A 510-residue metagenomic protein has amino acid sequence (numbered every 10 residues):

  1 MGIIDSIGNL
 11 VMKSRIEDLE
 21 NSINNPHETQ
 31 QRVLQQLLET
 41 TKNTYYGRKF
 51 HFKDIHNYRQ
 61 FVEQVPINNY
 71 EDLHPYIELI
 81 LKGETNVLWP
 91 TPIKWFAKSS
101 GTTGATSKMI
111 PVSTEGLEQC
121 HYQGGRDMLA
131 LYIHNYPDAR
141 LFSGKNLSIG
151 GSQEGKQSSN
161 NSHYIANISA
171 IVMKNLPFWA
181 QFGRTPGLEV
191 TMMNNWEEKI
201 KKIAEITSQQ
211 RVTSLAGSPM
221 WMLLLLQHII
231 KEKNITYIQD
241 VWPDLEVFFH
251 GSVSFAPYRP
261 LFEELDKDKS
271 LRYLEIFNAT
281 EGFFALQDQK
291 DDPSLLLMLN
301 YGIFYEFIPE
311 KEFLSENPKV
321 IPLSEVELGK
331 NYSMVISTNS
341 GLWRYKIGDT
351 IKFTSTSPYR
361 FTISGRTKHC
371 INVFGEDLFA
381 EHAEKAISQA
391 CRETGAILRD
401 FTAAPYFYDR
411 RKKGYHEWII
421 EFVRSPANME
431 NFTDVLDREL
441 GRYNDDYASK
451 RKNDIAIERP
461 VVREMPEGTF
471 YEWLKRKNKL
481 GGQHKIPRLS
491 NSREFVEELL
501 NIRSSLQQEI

Functional and structural regions predicted by a protein language model:
M1-K53, F61-V65, Y76-G83, I168-I510: Active-site glycine/GP-rich loop and adjacent strand/helix microenvironment that borders small-molecule binding pockets
E28, R32-F96, S107-V112, Q119 (+2 more regions): Active-site diphosphate/adenylate-binding microenvironment
I93-G104, V462: ATP phosphate-binding P-loop of adenylate-forming
A105-I110, H369-V373: Short small-residue beta-strand/loop micro-motif enriched in glycine and branched aliphatics
T106, F142-G144, D244-L245, L271: Short coil/turn connectors at secondary-structure junctions
L117-E118, I149: Conserved donor-nucleotide binding/catalytic region of nucleotide-linked donor-dependent transferases
G124-L129, D291: Short, basic alpha-helical nucleic acid-contact segments in DNA-binding proteins and DNA transaction factors
L131-P177: Conserved AMP-binding loop of ANL adenylate-forming enzymes
